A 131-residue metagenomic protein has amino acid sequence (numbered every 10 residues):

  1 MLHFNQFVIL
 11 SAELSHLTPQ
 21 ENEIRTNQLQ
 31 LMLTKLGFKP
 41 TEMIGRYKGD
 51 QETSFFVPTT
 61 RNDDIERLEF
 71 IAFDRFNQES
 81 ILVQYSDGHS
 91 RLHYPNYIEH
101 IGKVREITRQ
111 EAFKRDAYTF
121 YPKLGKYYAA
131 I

Functional and structural regions predicted by a protein language model:
M1-T41, D50, Y128-I131: N-terminal, charge-rich interaction modules
F4-F7, Q51-F55, N77-S80: Short, surface-exposed beta-edge/turn micro-motifs
S11-L17, T60-N62, Q84-H89: Short, flexible beta-strand-to-coil junctions
L33-L36, L82-V83, R105-R109: Glycine-rich loops and low-complexity Gly/Arg-rich segments that provide flexible linkers or classic glycine-based
K35-I71, R75: Short, intrinsically disordered low-complexity segments
E66-P95: Short, compact, well-ordered microdomains
R91-R115: Short, low-order "capping/linker" segments at domain edges
Q110-I131: C-terminal low-complexity, charged extensions that often adopt amphipathic alpha-helices
